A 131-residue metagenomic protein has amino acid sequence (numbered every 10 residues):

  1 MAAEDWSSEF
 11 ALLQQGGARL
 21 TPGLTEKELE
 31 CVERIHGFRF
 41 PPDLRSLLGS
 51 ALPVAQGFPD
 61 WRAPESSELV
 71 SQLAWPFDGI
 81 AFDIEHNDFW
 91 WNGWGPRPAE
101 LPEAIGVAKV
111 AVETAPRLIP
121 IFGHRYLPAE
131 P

Functional and structural regions predicted by a protein language model:
M1-V112, I119: A surface-exposed partner-binding patch
A104, P128-P131: Short helix/loop capping segments that flank catalytic or ligand/cofactor-binding pockets
E113-R117, F122, P131: Short, well-ordered loop/turn elements at secondary-structure boundaries
R125: A broadly conserved detector of short glycine/acidic/proline-rich loop/turn motifs that flank catalytic sites and bind
